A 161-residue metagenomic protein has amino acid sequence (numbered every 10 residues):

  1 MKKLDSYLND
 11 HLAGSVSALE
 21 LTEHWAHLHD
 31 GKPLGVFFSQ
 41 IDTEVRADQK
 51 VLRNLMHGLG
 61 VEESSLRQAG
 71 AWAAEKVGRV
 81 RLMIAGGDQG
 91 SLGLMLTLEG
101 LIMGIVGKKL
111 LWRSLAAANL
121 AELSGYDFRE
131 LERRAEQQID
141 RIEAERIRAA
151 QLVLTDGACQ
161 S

Functional and structural regions predicted by a protein language model:
M1-S6, H27-G31, M56-G60, D88-L96: Short, charged, low-complexity loops and linkers
K2-V45: Long, hydrophobic N-terminal alpha-helical segment
L8-A26, E75-L123: Acidic/histidine-rich alpha-helical segments that form the ligand environment of transition-metal centers
N9, G35-T43, R67, E99 (+1 more regions): Short, charged, amphipathic alpha-helical segments
D10, G14, Q40, E44-A47 (+5 more regions): Charged, amphipathic alpha-helical oligomerization/scaffolding segments
G31, G35-F38, L59, S91-L94 (+1 more regions): Alpha-helical rod/repeat scaffolding segments in eukaryotic adaptors/tethers and long-chain four-helix cytokines
V36-K76: Conserved alpha-helical segments that form or flank metal/cofactor-binding pockets of metalloenzymes
L101-S161: Preference for long, well-ordered alpha-helical segments
